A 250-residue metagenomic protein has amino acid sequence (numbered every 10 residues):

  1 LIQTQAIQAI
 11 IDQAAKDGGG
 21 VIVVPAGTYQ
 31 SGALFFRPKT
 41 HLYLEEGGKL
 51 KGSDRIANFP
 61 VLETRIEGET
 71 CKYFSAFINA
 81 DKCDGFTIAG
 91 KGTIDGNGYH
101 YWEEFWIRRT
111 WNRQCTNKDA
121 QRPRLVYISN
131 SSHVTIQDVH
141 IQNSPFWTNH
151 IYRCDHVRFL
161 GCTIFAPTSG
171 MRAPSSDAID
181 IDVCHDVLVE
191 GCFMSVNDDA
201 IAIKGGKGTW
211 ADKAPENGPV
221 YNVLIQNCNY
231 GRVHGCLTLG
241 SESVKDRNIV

Functional and structural regions predicted by a protein language model:
L1-V250: Extracellular/periplasmic carbohydrate-active domains that bind, remodel, or depolymerize complex polysaccharides
